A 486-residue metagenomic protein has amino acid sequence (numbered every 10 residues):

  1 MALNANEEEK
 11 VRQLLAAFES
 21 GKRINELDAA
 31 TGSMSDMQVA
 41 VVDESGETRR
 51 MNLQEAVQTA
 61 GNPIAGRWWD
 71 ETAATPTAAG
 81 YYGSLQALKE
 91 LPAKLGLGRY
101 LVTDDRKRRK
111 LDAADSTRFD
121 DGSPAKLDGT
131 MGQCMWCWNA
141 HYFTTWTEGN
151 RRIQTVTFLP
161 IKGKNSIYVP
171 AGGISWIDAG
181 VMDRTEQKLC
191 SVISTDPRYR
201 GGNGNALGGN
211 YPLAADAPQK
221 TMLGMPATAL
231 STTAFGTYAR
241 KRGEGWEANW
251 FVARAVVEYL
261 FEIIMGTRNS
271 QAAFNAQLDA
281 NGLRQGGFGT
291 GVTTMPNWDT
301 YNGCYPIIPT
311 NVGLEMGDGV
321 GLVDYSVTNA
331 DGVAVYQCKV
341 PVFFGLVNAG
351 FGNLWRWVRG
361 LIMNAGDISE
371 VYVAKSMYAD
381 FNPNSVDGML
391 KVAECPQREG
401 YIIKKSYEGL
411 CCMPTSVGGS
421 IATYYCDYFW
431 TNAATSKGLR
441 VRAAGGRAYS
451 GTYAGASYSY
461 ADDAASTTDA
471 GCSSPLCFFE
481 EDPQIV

Functional and structural regions predicted by a protein language model:
M1-A30, D482-V486: Short, intrinsically disordered N-terminal pre-domain segments
S33-D43, L346-N348: Short hydrophobic/aromatic-rich beta-strand motifs
Q38-A60: Short, surface-exposed terminal/edge motifs of secreted or surface/virion proteins that either
D43-E47, Y142-T144, A179-V181, L361-I362 (+1 more regions): Acidic glycine-/aspartate-rich tracts in secreted/extracellular proteins
P63-K220, F343-F344, G446-A448: Short acidic-hydrophobic catalytic motif
A65-A73, A280-N311, L354-M363, P383-V486: C-terminal, surface-exposed recognition/capping segments
G129-G132, L159-A349: Short aromatic-cysteine micro-motif
N364-M377: A short, polar/charged loop-to-alpha-helix boundary motif
